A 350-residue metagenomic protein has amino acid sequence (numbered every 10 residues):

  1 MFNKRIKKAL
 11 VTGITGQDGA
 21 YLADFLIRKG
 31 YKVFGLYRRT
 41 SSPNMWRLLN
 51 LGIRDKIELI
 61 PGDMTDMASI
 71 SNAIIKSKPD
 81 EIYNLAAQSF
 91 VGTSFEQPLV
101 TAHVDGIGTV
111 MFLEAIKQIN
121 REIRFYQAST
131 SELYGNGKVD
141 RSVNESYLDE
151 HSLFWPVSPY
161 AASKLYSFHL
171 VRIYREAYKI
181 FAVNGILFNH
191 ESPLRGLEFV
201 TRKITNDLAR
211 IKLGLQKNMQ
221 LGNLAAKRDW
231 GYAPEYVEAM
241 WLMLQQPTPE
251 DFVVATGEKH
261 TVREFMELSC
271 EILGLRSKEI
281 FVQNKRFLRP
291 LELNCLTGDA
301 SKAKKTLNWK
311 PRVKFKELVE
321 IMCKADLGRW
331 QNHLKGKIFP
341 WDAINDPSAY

Functional and structural regions predicted by a protein language model:
M1-H190, L244, V313, A325-Y350: N-terminal Rossmann-like NAD(P)+-binding domain of SDR-like oxidoreductases, especially those catalyzing
L22, R28-K29, G35-L36, G62 (+2 more regions): C-terminal substrate-binding subdomain of Rossmann-fold SDR/epimerase-dehydratase oxidoreductases
A68, G135-G137, L194, E264 (+1 more regions): Activation segment
T101, L194, K259: Aromatic/pi-system hotspot detector in well-structured domains
S152, P156-S163, P193, L197-T201 (+1 more regions): The catalytic Tyr-centered alpha-helix of NAD(P)H-dependent dehydrogenases
